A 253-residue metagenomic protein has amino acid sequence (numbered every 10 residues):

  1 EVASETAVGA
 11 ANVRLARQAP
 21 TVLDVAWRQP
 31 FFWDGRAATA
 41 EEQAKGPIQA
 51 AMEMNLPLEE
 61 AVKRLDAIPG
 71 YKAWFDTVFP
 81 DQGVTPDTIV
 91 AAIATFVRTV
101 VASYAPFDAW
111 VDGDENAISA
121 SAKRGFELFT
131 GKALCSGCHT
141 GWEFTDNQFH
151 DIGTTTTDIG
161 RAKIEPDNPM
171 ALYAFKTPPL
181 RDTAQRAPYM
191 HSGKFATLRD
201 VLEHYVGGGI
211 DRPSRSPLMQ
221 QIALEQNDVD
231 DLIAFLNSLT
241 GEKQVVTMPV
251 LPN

Functional and structural regions predicted by a protein language model:
E1-N253: Periplasmic c-type cytochrome electron-transfer domains
